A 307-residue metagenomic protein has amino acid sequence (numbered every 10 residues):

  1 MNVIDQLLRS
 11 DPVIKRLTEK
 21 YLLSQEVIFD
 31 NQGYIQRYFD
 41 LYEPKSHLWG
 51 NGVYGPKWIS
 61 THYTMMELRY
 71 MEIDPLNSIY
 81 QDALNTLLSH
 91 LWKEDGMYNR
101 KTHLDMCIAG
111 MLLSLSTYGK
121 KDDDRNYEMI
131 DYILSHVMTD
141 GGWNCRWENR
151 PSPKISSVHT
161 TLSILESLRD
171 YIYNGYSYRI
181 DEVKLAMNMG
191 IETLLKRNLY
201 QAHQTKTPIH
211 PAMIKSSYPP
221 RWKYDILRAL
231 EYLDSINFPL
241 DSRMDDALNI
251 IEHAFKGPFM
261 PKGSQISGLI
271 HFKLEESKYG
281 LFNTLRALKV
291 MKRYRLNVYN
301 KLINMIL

Functional and structural regions predicted by a protein language model:
M1-L307: Preference for long, amphipathic alpha-helical scaffolds in soluble/luminal domains and all-alpha bundles
